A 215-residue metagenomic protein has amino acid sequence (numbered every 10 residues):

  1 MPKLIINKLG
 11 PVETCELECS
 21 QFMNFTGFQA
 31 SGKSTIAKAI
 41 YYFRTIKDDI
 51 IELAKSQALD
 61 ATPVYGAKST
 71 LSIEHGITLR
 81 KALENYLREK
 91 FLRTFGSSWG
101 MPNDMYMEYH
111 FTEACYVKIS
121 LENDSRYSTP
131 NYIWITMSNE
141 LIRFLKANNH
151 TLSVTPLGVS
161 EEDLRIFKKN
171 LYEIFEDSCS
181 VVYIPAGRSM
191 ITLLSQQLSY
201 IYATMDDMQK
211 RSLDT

Functional and structural regions predicted by a protein language model:
M1-D214: P-loop NTPase switch/coupling surface
